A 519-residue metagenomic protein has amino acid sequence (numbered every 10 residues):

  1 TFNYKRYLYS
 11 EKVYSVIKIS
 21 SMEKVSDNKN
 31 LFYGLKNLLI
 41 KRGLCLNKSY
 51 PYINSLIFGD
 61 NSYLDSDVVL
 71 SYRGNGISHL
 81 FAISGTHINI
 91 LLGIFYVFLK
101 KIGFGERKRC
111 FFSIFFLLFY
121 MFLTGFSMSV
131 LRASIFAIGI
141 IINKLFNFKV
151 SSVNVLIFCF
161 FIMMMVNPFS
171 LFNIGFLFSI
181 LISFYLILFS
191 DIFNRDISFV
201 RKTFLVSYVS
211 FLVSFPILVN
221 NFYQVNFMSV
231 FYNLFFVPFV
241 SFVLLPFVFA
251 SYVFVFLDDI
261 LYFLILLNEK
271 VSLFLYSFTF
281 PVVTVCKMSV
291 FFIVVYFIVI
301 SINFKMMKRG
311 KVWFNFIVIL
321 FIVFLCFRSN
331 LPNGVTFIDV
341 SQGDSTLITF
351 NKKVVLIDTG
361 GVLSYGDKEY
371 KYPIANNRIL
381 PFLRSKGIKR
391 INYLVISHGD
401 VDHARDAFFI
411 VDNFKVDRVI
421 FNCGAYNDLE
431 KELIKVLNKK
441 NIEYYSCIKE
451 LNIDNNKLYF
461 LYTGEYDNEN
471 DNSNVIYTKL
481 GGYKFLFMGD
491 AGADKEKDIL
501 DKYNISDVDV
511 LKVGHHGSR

Functional and structural regions predicted by a protein language model:
T1-H79, G366-E369, I374-R384, R390 (+2 more regions): Membrane-interface helix/helix-cap signal primarily in integral membrane proteins
S10-F136, I141, Y393, L458 (+4 more regions): Aromatic-rich juxtamembrane segments at the membrane interface
I17, V68-V230, K287-N330, C423: Hydrophobic alpha-helical transmembrane segments in multi-pass membrane proteins
K24, K29, G74, V219-F235 (+2 more regions): Membrane-interface amphipathic/re-entrant loop segments adjacent to transmembrane helices in multi-pass membrane
L56, S84, G125, G175 (+13 more regions): Divalent metal-coordination and catalytic microenvironments
I88, S127-L131, L363-S364, G399-A404 (+3 more regions): Active-site environment of divalent metal-dependent phosphoester hydrolases
I162-F172, Y276-Y393, N438-V510, H515-S518: Core dinuclear metal-dependent hydrolase active-site scaffold
V401-N438: Active-site HxH/HxHxD metal-binding segment of metal-dependent hydrolases
